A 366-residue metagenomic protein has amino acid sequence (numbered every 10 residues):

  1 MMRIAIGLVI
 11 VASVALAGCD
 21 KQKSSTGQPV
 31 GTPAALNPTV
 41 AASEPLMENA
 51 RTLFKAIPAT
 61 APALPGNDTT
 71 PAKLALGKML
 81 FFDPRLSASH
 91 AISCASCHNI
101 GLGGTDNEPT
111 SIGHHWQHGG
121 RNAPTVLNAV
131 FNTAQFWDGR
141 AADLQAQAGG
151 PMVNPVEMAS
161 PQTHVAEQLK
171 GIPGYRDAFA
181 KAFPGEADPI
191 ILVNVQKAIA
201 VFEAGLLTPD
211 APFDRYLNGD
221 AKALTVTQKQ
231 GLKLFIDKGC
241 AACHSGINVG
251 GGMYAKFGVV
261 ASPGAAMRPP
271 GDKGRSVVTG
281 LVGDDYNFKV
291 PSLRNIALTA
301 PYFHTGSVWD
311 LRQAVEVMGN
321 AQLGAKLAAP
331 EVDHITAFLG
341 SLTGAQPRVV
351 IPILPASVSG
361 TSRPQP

Functional and structural regions predicted by a protein language model:
M1-I6: Bacterial N-terminal signal peptides that target proteins for export
A15-G18: C-terminal motif of bacterial Sec signal peptides marking the signal peptidase cleavage site
K21-Q22: Short, conserved catalytic or interaction motifs in soluble domains
G27-G150, D214-V317, L323-A325, V350-P366: Short glycine/threonine-rich turn/loop motifs
E157, G205-T208, P212, Y216 (+1 more regions): Short His/Asp/Glu-rich catalytic/ion-coordination signatures at enzyme active sites or charged loops
Q162-P209, A297, S307-P366: C-terminal capping alpha-helices of c-type cytochrome domains
